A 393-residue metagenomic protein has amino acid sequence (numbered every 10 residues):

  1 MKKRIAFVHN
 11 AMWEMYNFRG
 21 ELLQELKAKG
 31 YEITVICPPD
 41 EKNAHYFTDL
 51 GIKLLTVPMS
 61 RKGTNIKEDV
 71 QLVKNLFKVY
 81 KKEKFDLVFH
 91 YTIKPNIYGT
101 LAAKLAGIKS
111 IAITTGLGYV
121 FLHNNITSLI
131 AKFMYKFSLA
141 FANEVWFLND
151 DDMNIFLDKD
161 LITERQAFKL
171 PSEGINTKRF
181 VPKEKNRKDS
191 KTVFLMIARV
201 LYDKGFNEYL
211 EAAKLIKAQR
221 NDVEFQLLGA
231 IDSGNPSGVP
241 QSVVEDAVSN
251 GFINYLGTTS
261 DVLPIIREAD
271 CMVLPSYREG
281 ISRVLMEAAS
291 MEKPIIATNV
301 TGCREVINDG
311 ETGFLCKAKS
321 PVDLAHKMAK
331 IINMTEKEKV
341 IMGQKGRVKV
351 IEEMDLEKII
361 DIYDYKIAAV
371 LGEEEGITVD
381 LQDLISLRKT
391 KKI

Functional and structural regions predicted by a protein language model:
A44-T48, Q226-F252, L256: Short, structured helix-loop element that forms part of the nucleotide-activated donor/catalytic region
L55, K136, A140-P182: Donor nucleotide-sugar binding/catalytic pocket of nucleotide-sugar-dependent glycosyltransferases
H90-N96, T114: Short His-centered aromatic/hydrophobic patch
N186-K204, L210-A213, Q226: Conserved donor-binding/catalytic core segment of Leloir-type glycosyltransferases
T258, Y277: Aromatic "clamp/platform" in nucleotide-sugar-dependent glycosyltransferases that forms part of the donor/acceptor
P294-A297, I307: Short hydrophobic beta-strand element within catalytic cores of glycosyltransferases and related nucleotide-activated
D309-G310, F314-P321, K330-E336: Conserved acidic donor-binding segment of nucleotide-sugar-dependent glycosyltransferases
K330, K337-E353, I359-Y365: A short, well-ordered alpha-helix in the C-terminal region of glycosyltransferases
